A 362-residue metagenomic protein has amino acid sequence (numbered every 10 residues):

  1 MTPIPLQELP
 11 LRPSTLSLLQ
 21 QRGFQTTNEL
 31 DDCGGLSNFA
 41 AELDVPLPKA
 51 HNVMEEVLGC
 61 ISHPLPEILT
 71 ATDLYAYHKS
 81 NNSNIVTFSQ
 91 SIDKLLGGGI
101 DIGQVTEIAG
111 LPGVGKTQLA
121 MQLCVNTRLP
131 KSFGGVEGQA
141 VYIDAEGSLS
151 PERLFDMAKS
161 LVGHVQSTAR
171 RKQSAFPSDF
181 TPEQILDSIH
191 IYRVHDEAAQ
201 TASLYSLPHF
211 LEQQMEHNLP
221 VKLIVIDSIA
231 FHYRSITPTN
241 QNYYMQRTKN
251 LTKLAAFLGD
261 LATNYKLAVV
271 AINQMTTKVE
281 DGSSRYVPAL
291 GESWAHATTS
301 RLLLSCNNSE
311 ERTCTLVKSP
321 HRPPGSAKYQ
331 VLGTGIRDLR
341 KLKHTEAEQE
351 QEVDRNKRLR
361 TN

Functional and structural regions predicted by a protein language model:
M1-I68: Compact, charge-rich alpha-helical regulatory domains located at protein termini
M1-L6, L18, E29, V57 (+3 more regions): Intrinsic disorder/low-complexity signal
L18, E42, K49, V53-P177 (+2 more regions): The Walker A/P-loop phosphate-binding site
I85-S89, D93, I102, T117-Q118 (+7 more regions): Amphipathic alpha-helical transducer elements in NTP-driven molecular machines
G98-I100, K131-G135, V165, P182-I185 (+3 more regions): Conserved catalytic network of the ASCE P-loop NTPase/AAA+ motor domain
P151-E152, F231-P238, V279-D281: Short acidic/His/Gly/Ser-rich catalytic and metal-binding motifs that mark active-site loops of diverse hydrolases
I191-N264: Phosphate-binding/switch loop-helix module in NTP-utilizing enzymes
Y244, T248-T252, A256-L359: Phosphate-binding/switch region of NTP-binding enzymes
